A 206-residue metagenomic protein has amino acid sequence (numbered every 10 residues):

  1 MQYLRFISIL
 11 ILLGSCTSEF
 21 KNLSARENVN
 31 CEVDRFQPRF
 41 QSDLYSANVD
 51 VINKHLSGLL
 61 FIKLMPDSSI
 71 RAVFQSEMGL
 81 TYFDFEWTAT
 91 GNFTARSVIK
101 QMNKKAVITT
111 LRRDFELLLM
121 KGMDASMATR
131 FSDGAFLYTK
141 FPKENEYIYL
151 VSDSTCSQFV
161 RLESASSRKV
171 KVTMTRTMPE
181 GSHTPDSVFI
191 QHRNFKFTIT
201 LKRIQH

Functional and structural regions predicted by a protein language model:
Q2-I9: Sec-dependent signal peptide recognition, specifically the positively charged N-region followed immediately by
L12-S15: C-terminal motif of bacterial Sec signal peptides marking the signal peptidase cleavage site
T17-K21, F93-T94, K105-H206: Mature, soluble, non-transmembrane domains
K21-C31: Short, low-complexity, disordered segments immediately C-terminal to signal peptides in bacterial exported proteins
F36-R71: Post-signal-peptide N-terminal segment of Sec-exported extracytoplasmic proteins
V51-N53, L64-M65, S76-M78, H192-N194: A generic beta-sheet turn/junction motif
L60-I62, F85, T173-P179: Extended lipid/amphipathic-ligand handling interfaces
R71-L119: An acidic-aromatic
